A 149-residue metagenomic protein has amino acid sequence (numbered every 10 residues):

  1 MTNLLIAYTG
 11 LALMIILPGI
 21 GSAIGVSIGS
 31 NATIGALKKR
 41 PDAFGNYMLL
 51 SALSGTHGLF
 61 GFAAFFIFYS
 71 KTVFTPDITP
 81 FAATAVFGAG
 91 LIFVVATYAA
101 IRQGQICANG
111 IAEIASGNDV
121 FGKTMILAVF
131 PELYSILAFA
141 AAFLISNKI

Functional and structural regions predicted by a protein language model:
M1-I149: Hydrophobic, small-residue-rich transmembrane alpha-helices and their short perimembrane loops in multi-pass membrane
